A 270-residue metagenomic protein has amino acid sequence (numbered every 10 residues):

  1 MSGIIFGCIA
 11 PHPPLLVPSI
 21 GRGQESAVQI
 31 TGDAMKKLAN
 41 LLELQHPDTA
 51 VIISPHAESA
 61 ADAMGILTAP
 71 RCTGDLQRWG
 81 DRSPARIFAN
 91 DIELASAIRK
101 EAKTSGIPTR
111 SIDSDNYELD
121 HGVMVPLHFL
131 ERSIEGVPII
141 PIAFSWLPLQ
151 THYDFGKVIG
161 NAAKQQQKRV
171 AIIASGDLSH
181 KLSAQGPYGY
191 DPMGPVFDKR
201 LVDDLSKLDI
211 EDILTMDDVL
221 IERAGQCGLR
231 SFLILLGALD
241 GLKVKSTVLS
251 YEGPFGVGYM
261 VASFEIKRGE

Functional and structural regions predicted by a protein language model:
M1-D48, S59-K157, G186-E270: Flexible, D/E/H-enriched segments
C8, D48-S54, I142, K168-G176: Beta-strand elements within well-structured catalytic alpha/beta cores of enzymes that handle phosphate/sulfate esters
L42, K164-Q165: Structural motif
H56-E58, L178-S179: Catalytic metal-binding/acid-base residues of hydrolase active sites
I134-V137, Q165-R169, S175-G176, V257: Short gly/pro-enriched beta-turn/loop segments at secondary-structure junctions
L147-L149, L178-K181: Short, catalytically relevant binding-site loops at active-site mouths
K157-K164, V170: Non-transmembrane, aqueous-exposed alpha-helical and coiled segments at domain scale
V170, K181-Q185: Short conserved catalytic/interaction loops centered on acidic-Pro-aromatic/His motifs
